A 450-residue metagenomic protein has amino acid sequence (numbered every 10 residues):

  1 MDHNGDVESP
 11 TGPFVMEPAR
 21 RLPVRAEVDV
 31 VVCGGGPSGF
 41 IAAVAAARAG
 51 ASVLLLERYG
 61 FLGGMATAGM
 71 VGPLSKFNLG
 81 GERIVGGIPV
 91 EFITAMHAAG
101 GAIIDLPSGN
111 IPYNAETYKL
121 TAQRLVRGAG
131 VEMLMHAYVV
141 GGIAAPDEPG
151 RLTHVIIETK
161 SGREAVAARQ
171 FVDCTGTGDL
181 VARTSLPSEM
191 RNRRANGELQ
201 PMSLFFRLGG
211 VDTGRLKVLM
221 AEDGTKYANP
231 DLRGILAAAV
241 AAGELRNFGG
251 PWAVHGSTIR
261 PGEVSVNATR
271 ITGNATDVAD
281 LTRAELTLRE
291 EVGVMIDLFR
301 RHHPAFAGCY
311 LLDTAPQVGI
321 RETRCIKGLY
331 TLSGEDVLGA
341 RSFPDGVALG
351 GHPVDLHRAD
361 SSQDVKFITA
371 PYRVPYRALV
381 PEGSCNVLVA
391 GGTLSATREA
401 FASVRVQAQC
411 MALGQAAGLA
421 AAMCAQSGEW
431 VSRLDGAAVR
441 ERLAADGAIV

Functional and structural regions predicted by a protein language model:
D2-P10, A19, A45, A51-S52 (+2 more regions): Conserved N-terminal/central alpha/beta ligand/cofactor-binding core
D6-P13, R21, M65, D147-P149 (+2 more regions): Flavin (FAD/FMN)-binding glycine-rich loop and adjacent Rossmann-like elements that form
L22-G36: Beta1/beta-strand and adjacent pyrophosphate-binding region of the FAD-binding site in flavoprotein oxidoreductases
G39: N-terminal Rossmann-fold NAD(P) dinucleotide-binding loop
